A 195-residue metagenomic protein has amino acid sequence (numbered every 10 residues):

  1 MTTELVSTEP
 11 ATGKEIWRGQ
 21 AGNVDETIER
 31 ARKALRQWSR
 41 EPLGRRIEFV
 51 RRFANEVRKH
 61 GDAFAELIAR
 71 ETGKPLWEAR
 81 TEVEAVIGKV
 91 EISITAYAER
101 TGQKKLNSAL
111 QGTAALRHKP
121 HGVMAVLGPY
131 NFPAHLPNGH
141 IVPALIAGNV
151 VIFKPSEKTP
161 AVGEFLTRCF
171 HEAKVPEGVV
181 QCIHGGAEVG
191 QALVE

Functional and structural regions predicted by a protein language model:
M1-R70: Short, structured beta/alpha segment
I28, V50, A65, V86-I87 (+2 more regions): A general structural signal for well-ordered alpha-helical segments in protein cores
R32, A69, E91, T95-A98 (+1 more regions): Amphipathic, well-packed alpha-helical segments that form the structural scaffold of globular domains
Q37, F49, E82, K89 (+3 more regions): Residue-level recognition of specific faces of alpha-helices
R51-G61, K74-R100: Long amphipathic alpha-helix in the N-terminal Rossmann-like dinucleotide-binding domain of NAD(P)-dependent
L67-P75, K105-Q111: Short linear capping/connector segments at secondary-structure termini
G102-E195: Rossmann-like NAD(P) dinucleotide-binding subdomain of oxidoreductase/dehydrogenase enzymes
